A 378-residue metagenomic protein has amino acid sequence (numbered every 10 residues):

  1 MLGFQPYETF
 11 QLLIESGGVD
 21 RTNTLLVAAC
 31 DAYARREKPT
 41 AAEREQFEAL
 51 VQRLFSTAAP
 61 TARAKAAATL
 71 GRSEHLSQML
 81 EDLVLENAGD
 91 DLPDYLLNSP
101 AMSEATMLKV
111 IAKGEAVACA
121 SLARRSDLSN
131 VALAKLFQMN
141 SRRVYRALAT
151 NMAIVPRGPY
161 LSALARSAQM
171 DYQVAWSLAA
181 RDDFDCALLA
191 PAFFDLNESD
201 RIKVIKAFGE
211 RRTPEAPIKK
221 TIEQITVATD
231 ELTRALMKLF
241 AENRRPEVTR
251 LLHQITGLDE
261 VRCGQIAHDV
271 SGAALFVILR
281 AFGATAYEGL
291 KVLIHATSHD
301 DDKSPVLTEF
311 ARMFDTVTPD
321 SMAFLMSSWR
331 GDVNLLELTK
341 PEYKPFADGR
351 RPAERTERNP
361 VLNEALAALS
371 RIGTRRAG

Functional and structural regions predicted by a protein language model:
M1-G378: Alpha-helical scaffold segments
